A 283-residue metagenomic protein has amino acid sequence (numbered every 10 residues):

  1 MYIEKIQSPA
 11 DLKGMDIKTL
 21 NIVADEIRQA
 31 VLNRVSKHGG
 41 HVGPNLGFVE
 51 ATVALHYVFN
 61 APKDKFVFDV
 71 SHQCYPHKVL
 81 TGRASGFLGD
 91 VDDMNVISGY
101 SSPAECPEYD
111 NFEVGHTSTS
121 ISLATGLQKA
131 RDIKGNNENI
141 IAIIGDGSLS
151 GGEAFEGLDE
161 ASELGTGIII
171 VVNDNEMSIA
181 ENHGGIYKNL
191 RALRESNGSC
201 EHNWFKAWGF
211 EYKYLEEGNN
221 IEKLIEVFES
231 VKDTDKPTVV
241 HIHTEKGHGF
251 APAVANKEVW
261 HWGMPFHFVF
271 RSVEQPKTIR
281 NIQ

Functional and structural regions predicted by a protein language model:
M1, Q7-A10, K37, G86 (+6 more regions): Residue-level signal for pocket-adjacent positions within structured domains
M1-T81, W204-A207, Y212-L224, T238-H241: N-terminal amphipathic, basic-rich helices that act as targeting or association modules
Y2, I6, V31, Y75-V79 (+2 more regions): Generic structural signal of hydrophobic/aromatic residues within well-ordered alpha-helices of folded domains
S8, C74-T81, S85-F87, V96 (+1 more regions): Non-transmembrane, interaction-prone segments in cytosolic or luminal domains
V23-E26, N95-Y100, C200: Short hydrophobic/aromatic-rich motifs at helix boundaries and adjacent loops
G40, G47, S71, Y75 (+5 more regions): Solvent-exposed, non-transmembrane amphipathic alpha-helical segments
H41-L164, I282-Q283: Cofactor-binding active-site loop characterized by glycine-rich and histidine/acidic residues
D110-I282: Glycine-rich ThDP/TPP pyrophosphate-binding loop and its adjacent helix/strand module within ThDP-dependent enzymes
